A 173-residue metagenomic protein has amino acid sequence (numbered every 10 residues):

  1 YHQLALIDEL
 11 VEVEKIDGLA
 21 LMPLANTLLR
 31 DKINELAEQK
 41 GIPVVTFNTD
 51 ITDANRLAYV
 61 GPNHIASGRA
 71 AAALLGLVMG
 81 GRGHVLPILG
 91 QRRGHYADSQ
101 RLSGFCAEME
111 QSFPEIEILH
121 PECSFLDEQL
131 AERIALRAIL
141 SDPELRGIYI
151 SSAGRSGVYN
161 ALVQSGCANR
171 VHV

Functional and structural regions predicted by a protein language model:
Q3-L6, E12, D17-E38, F105 (+1 more regions): Hydrophobic alpha-helical
L4, R30, I65, R69 (+1 more regions): Short, surface-exposed alpha-helical segments at coil->helix boundaries
L28-A66: Flexible loop/hinge segments that line or gate small-molecule binding clefts
I42, G83, I116-E117, N169-V171: A structural micro-motif
F47, I88, Y149-I150: Short hydrophobic segments within beta-strands
L57-A58, H84-R93: Short beta-strand segments enriched in small/hydrophobic residues
V60-V85, A131-R133: Hydrophobic alpha-helical segments within soluble ligand-binding/sensing domains
C106-E115: Short helix-loop-beta junction
